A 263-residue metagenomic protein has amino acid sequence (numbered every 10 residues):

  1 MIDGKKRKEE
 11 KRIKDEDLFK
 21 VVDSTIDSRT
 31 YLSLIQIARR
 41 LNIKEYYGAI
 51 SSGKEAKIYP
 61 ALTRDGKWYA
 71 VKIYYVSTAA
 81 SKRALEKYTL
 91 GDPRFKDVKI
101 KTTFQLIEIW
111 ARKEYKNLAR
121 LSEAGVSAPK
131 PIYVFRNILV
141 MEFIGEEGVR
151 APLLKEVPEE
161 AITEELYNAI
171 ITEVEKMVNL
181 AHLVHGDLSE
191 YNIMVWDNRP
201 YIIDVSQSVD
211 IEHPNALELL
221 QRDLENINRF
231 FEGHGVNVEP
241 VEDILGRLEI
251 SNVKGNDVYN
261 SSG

Functional and structural regions predicted by a protein language model:
M1-K8, S24: N-terminal targeting/trafficking signals and adjacent low-complexity tails
K8-F19: A short, surface-exposed helix-loop junction/capping segment
V21-R150: Conserved ATP-binding subdomain of kinase catalytic cores across diverse folds
S33, I37, V157, F230 (+1 more regions): Residues that form generic nucleotide/phosphate-binding pockets
Y75, G145, E190, V195 (+1 more regions): Short, glycine/acidic-enriched loop or turn micro-motifs at the edges of active sites
F95-K101, G148-E159, I203-D210: Short glycine/proline- and charge-enriched loop/turn segments that cap or connect secondary-structure elements
T102-K130, V134-F135, R150-G186, Y191 (+3 more regions): Conserved kinase catalytic-core helix
E165-L166, N179-H185, W196-G263: C-lobe/activation-segment region of protein kinase-like
